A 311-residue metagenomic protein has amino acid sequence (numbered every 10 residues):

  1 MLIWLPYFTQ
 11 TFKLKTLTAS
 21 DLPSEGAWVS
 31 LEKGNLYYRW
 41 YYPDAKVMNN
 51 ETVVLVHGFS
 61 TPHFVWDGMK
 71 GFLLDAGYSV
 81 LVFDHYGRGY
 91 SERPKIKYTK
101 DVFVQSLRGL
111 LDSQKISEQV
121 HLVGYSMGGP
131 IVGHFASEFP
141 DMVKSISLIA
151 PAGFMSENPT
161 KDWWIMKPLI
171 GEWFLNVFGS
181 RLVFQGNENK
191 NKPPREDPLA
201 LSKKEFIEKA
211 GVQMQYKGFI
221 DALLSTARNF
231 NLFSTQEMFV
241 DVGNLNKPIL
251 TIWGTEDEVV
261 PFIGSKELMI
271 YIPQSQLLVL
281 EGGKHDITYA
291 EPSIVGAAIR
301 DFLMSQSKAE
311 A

Functional and structural regions predicted by a protein language model:
M1-T52, D75-Y78, Q236, M304-A311: Alpha/beta-hydrolase fold catalytic core
L17, P159, W163, N176-L245: Conserved alpha/beta-hydrolase catalytic His-Asp/Glu region
E32, Y41-A45, H85-V123: Active-site loop/oxyanion-hole signature of alpha/beta-hydrolase fold enzymes
Y41-Y90: Conserved HGGG/HGGXW glycine-rich cap/lid loop of the alpha/beta-hydrolase fold
S137, K144-N176: Flexible "cap/lid" loop of the alpha/beta hydrolase fold
N231, E256-V260, H285-D286: Acidic catalytic loop of the alpha/beta-hydrolase fold
L245, T251-W253, D257: Short beta-strand/loop motif that positions the catalytic acidic residue of the alpha/beta-hydrolase fold
Q274-A311: Catalytic active-site module of serine/aspartate enzymes centered on a nucleophile-bearing elbow/loop
